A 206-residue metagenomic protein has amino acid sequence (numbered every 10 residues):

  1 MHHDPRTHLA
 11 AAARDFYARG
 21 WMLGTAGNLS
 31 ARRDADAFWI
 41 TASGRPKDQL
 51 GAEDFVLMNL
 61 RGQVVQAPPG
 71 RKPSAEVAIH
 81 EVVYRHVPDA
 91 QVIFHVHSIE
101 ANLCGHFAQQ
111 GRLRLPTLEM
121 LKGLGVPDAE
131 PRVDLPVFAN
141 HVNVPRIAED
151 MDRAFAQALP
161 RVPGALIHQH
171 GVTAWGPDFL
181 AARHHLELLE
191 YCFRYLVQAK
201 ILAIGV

Functional and structural regions predicted by a protein language model:
M1-V206: Glycine-rich flexible loops
